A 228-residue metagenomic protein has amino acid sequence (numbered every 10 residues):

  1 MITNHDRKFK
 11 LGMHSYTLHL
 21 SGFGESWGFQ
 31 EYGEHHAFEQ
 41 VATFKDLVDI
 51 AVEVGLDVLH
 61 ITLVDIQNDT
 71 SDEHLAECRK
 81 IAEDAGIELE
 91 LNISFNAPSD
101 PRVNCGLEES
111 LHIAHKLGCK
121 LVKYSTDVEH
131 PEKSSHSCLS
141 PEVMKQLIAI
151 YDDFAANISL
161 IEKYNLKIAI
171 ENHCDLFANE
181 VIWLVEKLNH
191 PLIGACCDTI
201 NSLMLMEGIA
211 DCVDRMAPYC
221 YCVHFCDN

Functional and structural regions predicted by a protein language model:
M1-L121, D152, H190: N-terminal pre-domain/capping segments
G12-Y16, C119-S125, A217-N228: Non-cysteine beta-strand/loop elements that form the S-adenosyl-L-methionine
L20, D175-L176, S202-M204, N228: Active-site environment of divalent metal-dependent phosphoester hydrolases
G24-Y32, S135-L139, C222: Active-site gating loops and adjacent loop-to-helix segments of metal-dependent hydrolytic enzymes
E73-A195, M204: Active-site acidic/histidine proton-transfer and metal-coordination neighborhood in alpha/beta enzyme cores
V103, V213-D214: Alpha-helical scaffold elements lining the catalytic groove of polysaccharide deacetylases
I193, T199-E207, D211-C212: Beta/alpha (TIM)-barrel catalytic core signal, keyed to glycine-rich beta->alpha loops juxtaposed to Asp/Glu that bind
